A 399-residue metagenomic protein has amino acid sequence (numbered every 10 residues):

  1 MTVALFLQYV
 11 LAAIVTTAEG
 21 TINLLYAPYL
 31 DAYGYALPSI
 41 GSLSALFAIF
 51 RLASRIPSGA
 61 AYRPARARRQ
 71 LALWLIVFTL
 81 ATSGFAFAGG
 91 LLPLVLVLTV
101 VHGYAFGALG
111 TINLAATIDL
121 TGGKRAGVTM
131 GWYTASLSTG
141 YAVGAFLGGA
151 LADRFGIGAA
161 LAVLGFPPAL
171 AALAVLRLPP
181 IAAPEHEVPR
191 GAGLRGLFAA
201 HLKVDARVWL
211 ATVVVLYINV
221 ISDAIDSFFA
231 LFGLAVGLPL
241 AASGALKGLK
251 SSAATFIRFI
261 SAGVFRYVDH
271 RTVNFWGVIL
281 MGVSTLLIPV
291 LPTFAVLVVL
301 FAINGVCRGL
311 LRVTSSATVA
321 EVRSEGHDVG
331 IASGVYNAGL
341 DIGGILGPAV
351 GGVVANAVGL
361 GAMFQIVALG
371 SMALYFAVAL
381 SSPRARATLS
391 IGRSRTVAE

Functional and structural regions predicted by a protein language model:
M1-T2, P180-A211, V397-E399: Juxtamembrane intracellular "pre-TM" segments in multi-pass secondary transporters
T2-S44, A48, N219-V236: Helix-loop boundary and gating motifs at the non-cytosolic
S54-R66, I257-D269: Helix-to-loop junctions at the C-terminal end of transmembrane segments in multipass secondary transporters
P64-L75, Y267-V278: Cytoplasmic membrane-interface "Motif A"-like loop-to-helix N-cap segments of 12-TM Major Facilitator Superfamily
V77-G89, L280-P292: C-terminal ends and interior cores of transmembrane alpha-helices in multi-pass membrane transporters/permeases
V101-N113, N304-S315: Core transmembrane helices of Major Facilitator Superfamily
H102-L137: Cytoplasmic helix-loop-helix junction between adjacent transmembrane helices in 12-TM secondary transporters
L161-V175, F364-A379: Symmetry-related core transmembrane helices of the 12-TM Major Facilitator Superfamily/SLC fold
